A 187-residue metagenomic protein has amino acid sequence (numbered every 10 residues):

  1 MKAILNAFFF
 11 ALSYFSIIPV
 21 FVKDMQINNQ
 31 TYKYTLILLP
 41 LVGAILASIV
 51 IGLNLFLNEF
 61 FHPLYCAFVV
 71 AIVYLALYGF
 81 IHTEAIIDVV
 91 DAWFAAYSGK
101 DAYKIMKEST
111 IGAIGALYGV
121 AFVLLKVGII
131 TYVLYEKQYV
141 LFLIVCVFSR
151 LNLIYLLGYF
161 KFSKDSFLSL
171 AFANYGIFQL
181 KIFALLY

Functional and structural regions predicted by a protein language model:
M1-Q26: Membrane-proximal soluble regions of multi-pass membrane proteins
F8-S16, A76-H82, I144-Y159: Transmembrane alpha-helical segments that form the membrane-embedded catalytic/substrate-channel core of multi-pass
L12, G43, D88, M106 (+1 more regions): Residue-level signal for inorganic ion chemistry
I17-Q30, G99-I105, Y159-S166: Non-transmembrane, extramembrane segments of multi-pass ion/lipid transporters
Y32-V50, A92-K137, L141-L143, F178-Y187: Multi-pass membrane catalytic core of lipid/isoprenoid biosynthesis enzymes
L36-V90, V140-V145: Membrane-embedded alpha-helical segments that form the functional core of polytopic membrane enzymes, especially those
N54-N58, Y78, H82, I130-Y135 (+2 more regions): Membrane-water interface at transmembrane helix exits
L151-F183: Solvent-exposed interhelical
